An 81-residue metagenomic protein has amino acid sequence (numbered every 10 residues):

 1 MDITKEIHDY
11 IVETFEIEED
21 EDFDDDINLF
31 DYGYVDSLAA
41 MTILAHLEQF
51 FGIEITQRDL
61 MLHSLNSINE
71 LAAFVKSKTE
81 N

Functional and structural regions predicted by a protein language model:
M1-D20, A73-N81: Thiotemplate assembly-line natural product biosynthesis machinery
I7, I11, V35, I53-I55 (+2 more regions): Hydrophobic aliphatic residue packing
T14-Y34, I53-M61: Phosphopantetheine carrier-protein modules
L38-M41: Short alpha-helical elements of helix-turn-helix
D59-E70: AMP-binding/adenylate-forming catalytic domain of the ANL superfamily
